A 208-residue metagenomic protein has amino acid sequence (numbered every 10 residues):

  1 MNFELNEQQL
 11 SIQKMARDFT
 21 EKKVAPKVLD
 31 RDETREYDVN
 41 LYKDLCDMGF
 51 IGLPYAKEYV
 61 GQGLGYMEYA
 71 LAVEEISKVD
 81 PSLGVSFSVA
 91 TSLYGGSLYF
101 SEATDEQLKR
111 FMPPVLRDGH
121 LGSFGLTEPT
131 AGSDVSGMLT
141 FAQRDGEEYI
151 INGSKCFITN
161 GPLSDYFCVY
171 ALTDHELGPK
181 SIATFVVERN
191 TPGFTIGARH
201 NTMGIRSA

Functional and structural regions predicted by a protein language model:
Q9, T20, A72, T104 (+2 more regions): Residue-level signal for inorganic ion chemistry
D47-L121, N160-Y166, G178: Internal helix-loop-helix
T130-S133, F157-N160, D174-E176, N201-S207: Short Gly/Pro-enriched turn/cap motifs at secondary-structure boundaries
S133-D134, Y149: Hydrophobic, small-residue-rich alpha-helical packing segments that form membrane-like cores
G137, N190-A208: Flexible, small-/acidic-enriched active-site or ligand-binding loops
T140-Q143: A structural signal for short hydrophobic beta-strand segments in well-ordered beta-sheet cores
E148, N152-G197: A short core secondary-structure module
